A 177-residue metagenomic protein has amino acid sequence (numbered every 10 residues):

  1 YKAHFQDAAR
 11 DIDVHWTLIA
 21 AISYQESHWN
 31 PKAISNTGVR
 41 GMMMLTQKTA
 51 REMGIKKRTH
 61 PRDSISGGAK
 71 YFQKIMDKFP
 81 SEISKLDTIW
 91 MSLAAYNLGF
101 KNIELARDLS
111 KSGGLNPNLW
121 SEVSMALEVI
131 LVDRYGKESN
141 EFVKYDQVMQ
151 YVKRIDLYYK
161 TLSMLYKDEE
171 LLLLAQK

Functional and structural regions predicted by a protein language model:
Y1-W29, R62-I65, F79-I83, D168-Q176: Export/targeting segments at the very N-terminus of extracytoplasmic proteins
F5-A8, N30-A33, R51-P61, P80-I83 (+2 more regions): Second-shell loop/turn segments in exported
H15-A21, R40, L86-A94: Alpha-helical scaffolds flanking conserved acidic
Q25-H28, K48-A50, K160: Solvent-exposed coil/turn segments that connect beta secondary-structure elements in extracytoplasmic/periplasmic
S27-N36, I75-K78, L98-S112: Secretory-pathway/luminal and periplasmic proteins that interact with or process carbohydrate-rich
K32-K56, S64-Q73, I155: Substrate-binding/active-site groove segments that recognize and process beta-1,4-linked N-acetyl-hexosamine
D87-L165: Catalytic and substrate-binding regions of cell-wall glycan-acting enzymes that process beta-1,4-linked
